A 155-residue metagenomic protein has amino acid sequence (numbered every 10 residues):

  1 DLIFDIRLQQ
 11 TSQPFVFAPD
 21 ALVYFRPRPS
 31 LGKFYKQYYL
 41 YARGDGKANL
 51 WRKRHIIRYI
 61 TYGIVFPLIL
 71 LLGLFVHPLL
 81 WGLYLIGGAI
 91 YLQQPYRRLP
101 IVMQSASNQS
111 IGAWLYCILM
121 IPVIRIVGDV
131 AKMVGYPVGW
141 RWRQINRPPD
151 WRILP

Functional and structural regions predicted by a protein language model:
D1-R52: Catalytic donor/gating beta->alpha subdomain of glycosyltransferases that bind UDP-sugars
I3, Q10, G82, L154-P155: Soluble, non-transmembrane catalytic domains of enzymes that act on hydrophobic metabolites at membranes
K33, I56-I57, I121: Alpha-helical transmembrane segments and their helix-entry boundary regions
R52-L68: Membrane-interface anchor segments at the N-terminal boundary of transmembrane helices in multi-pass membrane enzymes
I64-R143: Membrane-embedded multi-pass helical conduit in multi-pass membrane proteins, especially envelope-biosynthetic
W142-P155: Short linear elements at protein peripheries
